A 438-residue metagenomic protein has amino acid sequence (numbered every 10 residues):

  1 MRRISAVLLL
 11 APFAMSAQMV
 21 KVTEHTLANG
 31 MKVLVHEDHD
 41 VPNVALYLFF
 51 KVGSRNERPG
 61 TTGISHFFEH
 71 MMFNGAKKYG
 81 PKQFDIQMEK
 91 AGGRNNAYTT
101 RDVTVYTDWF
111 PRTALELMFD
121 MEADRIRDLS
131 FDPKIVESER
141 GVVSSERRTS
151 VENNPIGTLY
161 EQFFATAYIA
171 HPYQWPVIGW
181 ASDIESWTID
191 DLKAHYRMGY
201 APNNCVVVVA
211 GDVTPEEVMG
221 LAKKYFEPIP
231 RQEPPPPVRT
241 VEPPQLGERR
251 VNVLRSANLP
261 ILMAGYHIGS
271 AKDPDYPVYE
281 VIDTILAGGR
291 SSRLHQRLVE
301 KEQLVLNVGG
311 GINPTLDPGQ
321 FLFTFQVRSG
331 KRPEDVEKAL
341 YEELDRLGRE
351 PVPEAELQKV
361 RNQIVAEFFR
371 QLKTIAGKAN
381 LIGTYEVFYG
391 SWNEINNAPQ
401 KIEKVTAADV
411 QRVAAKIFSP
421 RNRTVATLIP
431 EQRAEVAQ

Functional and structural regions predicted by a protein language model:
M1-I4: Positively charged n-region of N-terminal signal peptides that target proteins for export
L8-L10, S16-K32, T214-L254, N397-Q438: Proteolytic maturation boundary segments
H36, V41-E57, G63-F67, P81-I126 (+6 more regions): M16 family metallopeptidases and their MPP-like homologs
T62-A76: Active-site SXXK
F73-K77, R127, D132, T214-E216 (+1 more regions): Bacterial peptidoglycan biogenesis and beta-lactam-recognition machinery
R140, I189, K193-Y225, N422: Non-catalytic, conformational "gating/processing" segments within enzyme and secreted inhibitor domains
R148, A165, P234-S291, K401: His/Glu-based metal-binding/catalytic segments typifying zinc-dependent metallopeptidases
